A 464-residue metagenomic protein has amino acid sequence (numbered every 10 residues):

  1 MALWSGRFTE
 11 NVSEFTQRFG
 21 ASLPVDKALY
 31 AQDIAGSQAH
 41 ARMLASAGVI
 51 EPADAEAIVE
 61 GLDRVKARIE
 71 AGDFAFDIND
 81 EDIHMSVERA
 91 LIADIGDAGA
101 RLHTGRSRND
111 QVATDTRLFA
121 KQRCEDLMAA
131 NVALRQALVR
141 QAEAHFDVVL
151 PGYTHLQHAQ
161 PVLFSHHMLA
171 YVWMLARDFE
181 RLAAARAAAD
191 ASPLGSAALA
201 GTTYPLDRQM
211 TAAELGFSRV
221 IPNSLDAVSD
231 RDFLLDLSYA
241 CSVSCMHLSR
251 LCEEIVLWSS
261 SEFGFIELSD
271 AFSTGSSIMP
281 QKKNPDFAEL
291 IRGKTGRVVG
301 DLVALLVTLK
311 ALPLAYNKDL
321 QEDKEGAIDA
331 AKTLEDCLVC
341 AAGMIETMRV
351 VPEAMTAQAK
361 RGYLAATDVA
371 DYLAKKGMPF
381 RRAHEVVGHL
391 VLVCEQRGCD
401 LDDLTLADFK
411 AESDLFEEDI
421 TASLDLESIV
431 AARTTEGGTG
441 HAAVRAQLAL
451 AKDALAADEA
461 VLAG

Functional and structural regions predicted by a protein language model:
M1-G201, L206-A212, T274-G275, D286 (+5 more regions): A helix-coil-helix interface module used to build multimeric assemblies and to scaffold catalytic/cofactor sites
M1-Q32, G36, D97-A98, M279-G464: Glycine-rich cofactor/substrate-binding loops
H40, G61-R68, A90, D94 (+16 more regions): Generic, well-ordered alpha-helical scaffold segments in large soluble proteins
V49-I50, F74, F263-G264, P379 (+1 more regions): Conserved hydrophobic residue
T116-R117, K121-C124, M128-A129, E143 (+5 more regions): Charged, flexible cofactor/metal-binding loops and thiol motifs
V139, E143-F146, A187-D190, V256 (+6 more regions): Alpha-helical coiled-coil oligomerization motifs
